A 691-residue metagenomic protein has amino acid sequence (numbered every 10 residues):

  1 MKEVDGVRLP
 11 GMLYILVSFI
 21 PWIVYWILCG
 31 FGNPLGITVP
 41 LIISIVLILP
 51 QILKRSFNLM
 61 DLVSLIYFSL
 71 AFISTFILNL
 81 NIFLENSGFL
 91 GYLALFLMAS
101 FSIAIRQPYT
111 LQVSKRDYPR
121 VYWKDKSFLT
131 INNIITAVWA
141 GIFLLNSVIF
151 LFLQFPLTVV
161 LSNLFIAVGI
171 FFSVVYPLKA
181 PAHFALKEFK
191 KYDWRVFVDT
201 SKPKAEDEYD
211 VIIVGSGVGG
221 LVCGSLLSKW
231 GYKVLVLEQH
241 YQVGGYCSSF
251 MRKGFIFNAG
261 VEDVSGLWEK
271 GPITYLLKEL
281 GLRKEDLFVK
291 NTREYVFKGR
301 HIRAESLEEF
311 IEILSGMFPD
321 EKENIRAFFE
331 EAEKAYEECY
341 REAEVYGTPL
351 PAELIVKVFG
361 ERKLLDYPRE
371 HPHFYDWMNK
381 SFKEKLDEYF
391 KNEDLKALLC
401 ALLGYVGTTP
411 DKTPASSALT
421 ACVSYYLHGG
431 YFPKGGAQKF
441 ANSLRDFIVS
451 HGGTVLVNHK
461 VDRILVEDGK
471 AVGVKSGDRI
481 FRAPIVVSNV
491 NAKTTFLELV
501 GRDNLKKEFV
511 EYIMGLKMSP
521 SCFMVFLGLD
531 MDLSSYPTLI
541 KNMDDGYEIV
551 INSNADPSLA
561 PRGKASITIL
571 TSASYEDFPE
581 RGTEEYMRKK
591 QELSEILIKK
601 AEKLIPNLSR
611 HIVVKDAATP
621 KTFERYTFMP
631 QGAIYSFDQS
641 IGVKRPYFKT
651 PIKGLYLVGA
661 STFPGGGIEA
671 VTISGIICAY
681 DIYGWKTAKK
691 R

Functional and structural regions predicted by a protein language model:
N79-I131: Membrane-proximal helix-loop-helix units in multi-pass membrane proteins
P177-V211, K229-W230, S640-G642, K686-K690: Extreme N-terminal leader/targeting segments of oxidoreductases
P203-G347: N-terminal glycine-rich phosphate/pyrophosphate-binding loop and immediately adjacent elements
K298-T413: Rossmann-like flavin
N392-T409, G546-V550, K603-P664: A glycine-rich dinucleotide-binding beta-alpha-beta segment and adjacent secondary-structure elements that constitute
L419-A471, G477: Helical element adjacent to the flavin cofactor pocket in flavoenzyme catalytic cores
F432, K460-R562: Mid-domain catalytic core of redox enzymes that form a hydrophobic substrate pocket/lid adjacent to a catalytic redox
G528-K621: C-terminal segments that line or cap access tunnels to active or ligand-binding sites in enzymes and enzyme-associated
